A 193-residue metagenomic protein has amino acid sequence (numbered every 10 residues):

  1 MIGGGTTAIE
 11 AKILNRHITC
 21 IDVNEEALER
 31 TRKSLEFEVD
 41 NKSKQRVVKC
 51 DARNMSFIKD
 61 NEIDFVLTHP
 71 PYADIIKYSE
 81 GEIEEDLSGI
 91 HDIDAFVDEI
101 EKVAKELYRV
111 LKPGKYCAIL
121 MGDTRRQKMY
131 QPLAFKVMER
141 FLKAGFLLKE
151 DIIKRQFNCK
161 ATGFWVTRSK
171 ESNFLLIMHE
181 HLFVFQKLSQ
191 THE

Functional and structural regions predicted by a protein language model:
M1-E193: Class I S-adenosyl-L-methionine-dependent methyltransferase catalytic core
